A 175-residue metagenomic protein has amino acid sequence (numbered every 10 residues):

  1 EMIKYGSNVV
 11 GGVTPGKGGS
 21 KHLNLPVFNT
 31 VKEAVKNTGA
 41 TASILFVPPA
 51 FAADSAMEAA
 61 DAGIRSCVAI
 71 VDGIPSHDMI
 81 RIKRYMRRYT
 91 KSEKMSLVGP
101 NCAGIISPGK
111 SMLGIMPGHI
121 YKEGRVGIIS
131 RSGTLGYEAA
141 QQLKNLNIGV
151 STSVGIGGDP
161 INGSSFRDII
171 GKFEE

Functional and structural regions predicted by a protein language model:
E1-E175: Catalytic-core regions of core metabolic enzymes, especially those transforming organic acids/acyl-group intermediates
